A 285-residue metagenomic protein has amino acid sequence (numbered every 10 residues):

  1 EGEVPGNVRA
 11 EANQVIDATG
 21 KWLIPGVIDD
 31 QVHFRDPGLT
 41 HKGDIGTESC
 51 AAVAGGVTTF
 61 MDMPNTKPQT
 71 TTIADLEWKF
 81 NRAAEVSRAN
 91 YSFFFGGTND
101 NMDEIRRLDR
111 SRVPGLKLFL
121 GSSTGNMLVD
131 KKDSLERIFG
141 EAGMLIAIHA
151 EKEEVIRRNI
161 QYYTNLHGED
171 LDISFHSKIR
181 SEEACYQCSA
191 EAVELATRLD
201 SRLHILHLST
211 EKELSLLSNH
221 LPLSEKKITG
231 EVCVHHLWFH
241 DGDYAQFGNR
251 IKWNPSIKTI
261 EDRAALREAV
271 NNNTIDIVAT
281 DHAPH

Functional and structural regions predicted by a protein language model:
E1-P25: Histidine-rich, glycine-flanked metal-binding segment
G2-V4, P64-T66, G121, E151 (+2 more regions): Short, ordered loop/turn segments at secondary-structure junctions
A18-V86: Metal-associated gating/positioning segment near the N- to mid-region
G20, Q31, A52, G56 (+6 more regions): Divalent metal-coordination and catalytic microenvironments
H33-G43, T58-I73, F93-E104, F119-D130 (+3 more regions): Divalent metal-binding segments
V57-M61, V86-N90, L195-L203: Short, surface-exposed connector motifs at secondary-structure boundaries
N81-G97: A glycine-rich helix N-cap at a beta->alpha junction
D103-V278: Histidine/acidic residue-rich metal-binding segments in metalloenzymes
